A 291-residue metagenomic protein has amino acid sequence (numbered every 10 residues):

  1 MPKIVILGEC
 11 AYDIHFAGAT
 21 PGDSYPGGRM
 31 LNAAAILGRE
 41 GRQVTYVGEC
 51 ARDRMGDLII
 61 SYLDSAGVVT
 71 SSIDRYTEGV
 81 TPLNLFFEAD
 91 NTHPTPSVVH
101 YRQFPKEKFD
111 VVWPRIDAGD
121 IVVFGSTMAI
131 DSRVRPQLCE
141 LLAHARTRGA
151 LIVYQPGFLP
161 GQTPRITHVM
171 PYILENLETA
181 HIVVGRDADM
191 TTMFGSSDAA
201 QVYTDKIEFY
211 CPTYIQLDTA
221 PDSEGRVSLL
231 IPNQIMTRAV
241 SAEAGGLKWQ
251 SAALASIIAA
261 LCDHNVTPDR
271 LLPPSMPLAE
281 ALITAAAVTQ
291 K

Functional and structural regions predicted by a protein language model:
M1-V68, E243, L247, K291: Glycine-rich phosphate/adenosyl-contacting loop at the front of the ribokinase-like
K3-V5, H100, D120-I121, L151 (+1 more regions): Structural motif
G8-C10, T127, P156-F158: Active-site metal-binding loops of divalent metal-dependent hydrolases
I14, Q43-S126: Conserved N-terminal subdomain of the carbohydrate kinase-like
G38, D64, A143-T147, L177 (+1 more regions): Anion (oxyanion) recognition and catalysis
V44, T70, I152-Y154, V184: Hydrophobic beta-strand scaffold residues
R148, Q162-T237: Conserved phosphate/ATP/ADP-binding segment of small-molecule kinases
A239-K291: Conserved post-catalytic alpha-helical subdomain immediately downstream of the catalytic base and nucleotide-binding
